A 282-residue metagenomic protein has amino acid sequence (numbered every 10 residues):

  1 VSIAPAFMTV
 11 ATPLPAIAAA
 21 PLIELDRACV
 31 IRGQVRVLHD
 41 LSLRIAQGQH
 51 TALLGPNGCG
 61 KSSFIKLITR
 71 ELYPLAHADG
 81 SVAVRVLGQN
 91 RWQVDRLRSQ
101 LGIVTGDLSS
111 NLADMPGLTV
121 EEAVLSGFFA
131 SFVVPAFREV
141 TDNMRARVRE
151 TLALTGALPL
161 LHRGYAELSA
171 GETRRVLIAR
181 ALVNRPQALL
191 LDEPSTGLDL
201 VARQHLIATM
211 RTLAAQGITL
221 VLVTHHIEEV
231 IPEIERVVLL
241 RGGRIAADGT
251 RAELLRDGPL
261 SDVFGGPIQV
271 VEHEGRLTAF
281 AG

Functional and structural regions predicted by a protein language model:
L125, E139-L160: Conserved ABC ATPase "signature" region
R138, G164-L168, E172: Conserved ABC ATPase signature
R185: Conserved catalytic motifs of ABC-family nucleotide-binding domains
L189-E193: Catalytic Walker B motif of ABC-type/P-loop ATPase nucleotide-binding domains
T224-H225: H-loop/switch region of ABC-family ATPase nucleotide-binding domains
